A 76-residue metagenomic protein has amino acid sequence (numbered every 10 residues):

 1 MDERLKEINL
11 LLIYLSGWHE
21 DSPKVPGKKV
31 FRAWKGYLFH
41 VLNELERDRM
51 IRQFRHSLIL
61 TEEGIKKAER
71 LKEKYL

Functional and structural regions predicted by a protein language model:
M1-H40, E73: Short amphipathic alpha-helical interface segments
S16-D21, I51, G64-K66: N-terminal processing/targeting junctions
E46-H56: A short, conserved structural fragment
S57-E62: Minor-groove-contacting beta-hairpin "wing" of winged helix-turn-helix DNA-binding domains
I65-L76: Short, amphipathic alpha-helical interaction segments positioned at domain boundaries
